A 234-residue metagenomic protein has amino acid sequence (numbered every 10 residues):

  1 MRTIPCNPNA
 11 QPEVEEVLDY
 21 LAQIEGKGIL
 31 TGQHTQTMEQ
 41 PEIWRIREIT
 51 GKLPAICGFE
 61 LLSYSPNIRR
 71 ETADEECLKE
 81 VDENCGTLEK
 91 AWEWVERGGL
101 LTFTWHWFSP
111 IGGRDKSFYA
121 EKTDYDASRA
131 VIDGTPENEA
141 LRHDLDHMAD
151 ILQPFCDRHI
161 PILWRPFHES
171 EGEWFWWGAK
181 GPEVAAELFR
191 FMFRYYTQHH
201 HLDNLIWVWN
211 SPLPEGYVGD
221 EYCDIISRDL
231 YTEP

Functional and structural regions predicted by a protein language model:
M1-G58, L62-V81: N-terminal module-boundary/linker segments of secreted carbohydrate-active enzymes
N7, E48, Y195-P234: Surface-exposed substrate-engagement region within the catalytic domains of secreted or surface-exposed extracellular
Q11-E13, G181, P234: Alpha-helix capping and helix-coil boundary motifs
E16-V17, E39-I46, G86-E89, H147-I151 (+2 more regions): Alpha-helical scaffolding within the catalytic cores of extracellular/periplasmic polymer-degrading hydrolases
G28-Q33, P54-L61, L100-W105, I162-P166 (+2 more regions): Structural recognition of the beta-strand scaffold that forms the well-ordered cores of secreted hydrolase catalytic
L30-G32, G51, G98, H201 (+1 more regions): Glycine-centered flexibility motif
Q36-M38, L62-S65, F108-I111, H168-G172 (+2 more regions): Solvent-exposed loop/turn segments at secondary-structure junctions within structured extracellular/periplasmic domains
N67-F191, Q198, L202: Substrate-binding cleft of extracellular glycoside hydrolase catalytic domains
